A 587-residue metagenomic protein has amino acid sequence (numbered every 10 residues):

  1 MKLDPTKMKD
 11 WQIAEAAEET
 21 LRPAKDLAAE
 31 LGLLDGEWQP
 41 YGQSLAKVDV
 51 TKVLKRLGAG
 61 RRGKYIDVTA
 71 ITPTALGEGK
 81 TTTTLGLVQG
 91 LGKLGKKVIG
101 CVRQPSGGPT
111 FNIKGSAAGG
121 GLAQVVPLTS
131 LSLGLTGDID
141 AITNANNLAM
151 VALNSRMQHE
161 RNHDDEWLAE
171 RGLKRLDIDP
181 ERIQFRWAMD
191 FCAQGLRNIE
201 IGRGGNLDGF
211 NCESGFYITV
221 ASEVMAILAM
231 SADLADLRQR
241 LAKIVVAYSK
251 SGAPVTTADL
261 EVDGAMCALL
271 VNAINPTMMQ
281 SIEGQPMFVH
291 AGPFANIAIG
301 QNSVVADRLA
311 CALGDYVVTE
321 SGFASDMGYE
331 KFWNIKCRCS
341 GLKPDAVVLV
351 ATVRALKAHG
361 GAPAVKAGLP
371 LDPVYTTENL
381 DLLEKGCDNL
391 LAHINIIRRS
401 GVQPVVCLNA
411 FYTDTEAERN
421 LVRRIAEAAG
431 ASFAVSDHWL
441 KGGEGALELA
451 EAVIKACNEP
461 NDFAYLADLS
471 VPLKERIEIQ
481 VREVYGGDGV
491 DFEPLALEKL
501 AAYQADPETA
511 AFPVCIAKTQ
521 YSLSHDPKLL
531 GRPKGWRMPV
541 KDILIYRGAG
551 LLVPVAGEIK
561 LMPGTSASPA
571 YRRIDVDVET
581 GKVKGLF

Functional and structural regions predicted by a protein language model:
M1-F587: Flexible phosphate-sensing "switch/lid" loops adjacent to ATP/NTP-binding sites across phosphate-transfer
